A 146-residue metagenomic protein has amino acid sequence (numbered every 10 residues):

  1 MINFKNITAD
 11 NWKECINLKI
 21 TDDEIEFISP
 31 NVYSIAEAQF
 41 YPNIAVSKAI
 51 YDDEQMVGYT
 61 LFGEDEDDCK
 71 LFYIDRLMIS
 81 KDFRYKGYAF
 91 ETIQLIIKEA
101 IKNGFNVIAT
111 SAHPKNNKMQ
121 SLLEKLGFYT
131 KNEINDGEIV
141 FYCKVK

Functional and structural regions predicted by a protein language model:
I2-D75, S80-D82, E99, N132-D136: Acetyl-CoA-dependent GNAT
Y73, E91, K118, V140: Amphipathic alpha-helical recognition patches that constitute DNA-binding helices
I79, Y85-K98, S121, K125: Conserved acetyl-CoA-binding loop-helix of GNAT-fold acetyltransferases
A100-A112: Conserved GNAT acetyl-CoA-binding A-motif
T110-Q120: Conserved beta-strand-loop-alpha-helix junction that forms the acyl-donor binding cleft
L126, N132-K146: C-terminal "cap" of GNAT-fold acetyltransferases
